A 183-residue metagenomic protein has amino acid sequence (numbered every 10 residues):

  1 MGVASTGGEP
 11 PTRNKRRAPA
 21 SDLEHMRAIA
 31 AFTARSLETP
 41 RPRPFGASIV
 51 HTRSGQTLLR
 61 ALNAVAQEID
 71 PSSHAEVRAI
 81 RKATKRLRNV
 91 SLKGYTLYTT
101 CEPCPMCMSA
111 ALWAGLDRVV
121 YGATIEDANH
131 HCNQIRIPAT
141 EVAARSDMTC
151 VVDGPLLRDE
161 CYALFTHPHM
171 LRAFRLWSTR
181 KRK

Functional and structural regions predicted by a protein language model:
M1-E38, A110-K183: Zinc-dependent deaminase
P40-P44: Short, flexible loop/turn motifs enriched in small residues
F45-T52: Short beta-strand scaffold segments in enzyme catalytic cores
Q56-V65: Short beta->alpha transition motifs characteristic of CBS
L59, E76-K85: Glycine/small-residue-rich phosphate/adenosyl-binding loop
V65-R78: A short, polar/charged loop-to-alpha-helix boundary motif
N89-C101: Immediate flanking context of iron-sulfur cluster ligation sites
C101, P105-S109, W113: Conserved redox-active cysteine motifs that mediate thiol-disulfide chemistry, especially di-cysteine Cys-X(1-2)-Cys
